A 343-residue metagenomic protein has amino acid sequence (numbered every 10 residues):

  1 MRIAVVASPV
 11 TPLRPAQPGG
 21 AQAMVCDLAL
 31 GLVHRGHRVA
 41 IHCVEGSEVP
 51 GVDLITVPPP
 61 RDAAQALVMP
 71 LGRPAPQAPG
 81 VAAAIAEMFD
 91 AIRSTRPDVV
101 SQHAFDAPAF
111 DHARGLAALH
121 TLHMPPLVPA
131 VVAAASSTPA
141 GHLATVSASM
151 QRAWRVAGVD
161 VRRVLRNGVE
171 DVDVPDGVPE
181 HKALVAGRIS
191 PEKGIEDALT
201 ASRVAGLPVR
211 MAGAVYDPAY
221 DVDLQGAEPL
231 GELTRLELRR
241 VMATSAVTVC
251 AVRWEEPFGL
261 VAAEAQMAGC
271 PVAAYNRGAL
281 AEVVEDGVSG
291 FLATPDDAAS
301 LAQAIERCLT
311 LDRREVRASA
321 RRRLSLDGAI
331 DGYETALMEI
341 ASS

Functional and structural regions predicted by a protein language model:
M1-S343: Catalytic cores of nucleotide-sugar-dependent glycosyltransferases that transfer UDP/GDP/TDP-activated
